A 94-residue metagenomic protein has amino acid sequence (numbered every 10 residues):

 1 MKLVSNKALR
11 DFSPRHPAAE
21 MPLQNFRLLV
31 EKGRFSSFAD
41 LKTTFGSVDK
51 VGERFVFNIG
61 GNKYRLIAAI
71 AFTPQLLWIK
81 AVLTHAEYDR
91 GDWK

Functional and structural regions predicted by a protein language model:
M1-K63, A71-W78, A86-K94: Basic, Lys/Arg-enriched alpha-helical interface segments
